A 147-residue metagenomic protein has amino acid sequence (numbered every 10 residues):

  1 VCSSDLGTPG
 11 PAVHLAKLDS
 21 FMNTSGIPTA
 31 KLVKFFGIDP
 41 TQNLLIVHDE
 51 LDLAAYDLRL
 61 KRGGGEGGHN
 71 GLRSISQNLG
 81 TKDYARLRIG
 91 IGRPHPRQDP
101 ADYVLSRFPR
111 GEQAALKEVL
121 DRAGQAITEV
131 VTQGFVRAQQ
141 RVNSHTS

Functional and structural regions predicted by a protein language model:
C2-G63, R73-L87, P94-D99, S106 (+2 more regions): Nucleotide and nucleotide-moiety/phosphate-recognizing core
G68: Short, conserved glycine- and acidic-residue-centered signature motifs in active-site or ligand-binding loops
